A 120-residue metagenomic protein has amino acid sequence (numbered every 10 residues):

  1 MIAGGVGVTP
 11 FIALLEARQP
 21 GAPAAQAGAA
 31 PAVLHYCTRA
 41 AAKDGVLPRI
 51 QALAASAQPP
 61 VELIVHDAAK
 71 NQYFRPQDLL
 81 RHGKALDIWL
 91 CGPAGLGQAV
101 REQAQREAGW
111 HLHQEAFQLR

Functional and structural regions predicted by a protein language model:
M1-R120: FNR/FR-type flavoprotein reductase catalytic core
